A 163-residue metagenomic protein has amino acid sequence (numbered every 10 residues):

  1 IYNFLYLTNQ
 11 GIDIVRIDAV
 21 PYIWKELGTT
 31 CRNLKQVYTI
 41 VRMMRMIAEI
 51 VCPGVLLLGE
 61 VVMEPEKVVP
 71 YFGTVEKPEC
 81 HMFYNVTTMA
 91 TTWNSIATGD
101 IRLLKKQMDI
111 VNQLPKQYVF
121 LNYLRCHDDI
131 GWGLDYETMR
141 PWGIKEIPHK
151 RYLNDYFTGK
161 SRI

Functional and structural regions predicted by a protein language model:
I1-I163: Active-site and adjacent substrate-binding regions of carbohydrate-active enzymes
